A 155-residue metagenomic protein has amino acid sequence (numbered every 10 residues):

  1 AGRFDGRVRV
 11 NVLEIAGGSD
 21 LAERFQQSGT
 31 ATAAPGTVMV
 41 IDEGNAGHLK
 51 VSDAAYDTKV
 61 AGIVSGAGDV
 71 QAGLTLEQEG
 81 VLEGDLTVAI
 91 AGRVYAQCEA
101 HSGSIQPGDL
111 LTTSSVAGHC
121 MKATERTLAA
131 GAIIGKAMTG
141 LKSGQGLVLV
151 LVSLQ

Functional and structural regions predicted by a protein language model:
A1-Q155: Extracellular receptor-binding modules and their adjoining Ser/Thr/Gly/Asp/Asn-rich linkers
